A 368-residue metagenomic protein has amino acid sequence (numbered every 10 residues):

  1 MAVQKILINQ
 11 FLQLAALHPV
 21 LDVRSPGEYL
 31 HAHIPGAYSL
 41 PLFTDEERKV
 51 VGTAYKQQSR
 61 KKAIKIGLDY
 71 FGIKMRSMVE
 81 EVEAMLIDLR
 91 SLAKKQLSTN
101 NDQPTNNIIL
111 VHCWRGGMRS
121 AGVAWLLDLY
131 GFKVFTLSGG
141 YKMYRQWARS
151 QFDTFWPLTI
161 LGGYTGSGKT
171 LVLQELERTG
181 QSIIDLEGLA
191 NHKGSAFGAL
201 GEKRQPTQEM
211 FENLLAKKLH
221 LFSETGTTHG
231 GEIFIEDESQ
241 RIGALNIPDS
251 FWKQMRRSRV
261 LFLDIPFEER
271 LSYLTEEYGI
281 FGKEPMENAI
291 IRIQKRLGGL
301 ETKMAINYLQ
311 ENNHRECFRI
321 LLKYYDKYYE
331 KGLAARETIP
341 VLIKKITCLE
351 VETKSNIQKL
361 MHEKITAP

Functional and structural regions predicted by a protein language model:
M1-P35, A63, R149-D153, L158-G162: Flexible, polar/low-complexity N-terminal or interdomain linker segments that lie immediately upstream of folded
V20-R24, A37-L40, I184-D185, F234: Short hydrophobic beta-strand that contains or immediately precedes a catalytic carboxylate
E47-A84: Aromatic- and Gly/Pro-rich amphipathic surface segment
D69-L97, P104-L137: Catalytic cysteine-centered active loop of the rhodanese-like fold, especially the PTP/DSP P-loop
G117-R119, T159-R178: Glycine-rich phosphate-binding P-loop
F132-R145, D185-A190: A short glycine-rich beta-strand->turn/loop micro-motif centered on a GG-aromatic cluster
R178-K253: Conserved nucleotide-sensing/catalytic segment adjacent to the nucleotide-binding pocket in NTP-handling enzymes
K253-V260, D264-P368: Conserved NTP phosphate-binding and transfer environment spanning the P-loop NTPase/kinase superfamily
